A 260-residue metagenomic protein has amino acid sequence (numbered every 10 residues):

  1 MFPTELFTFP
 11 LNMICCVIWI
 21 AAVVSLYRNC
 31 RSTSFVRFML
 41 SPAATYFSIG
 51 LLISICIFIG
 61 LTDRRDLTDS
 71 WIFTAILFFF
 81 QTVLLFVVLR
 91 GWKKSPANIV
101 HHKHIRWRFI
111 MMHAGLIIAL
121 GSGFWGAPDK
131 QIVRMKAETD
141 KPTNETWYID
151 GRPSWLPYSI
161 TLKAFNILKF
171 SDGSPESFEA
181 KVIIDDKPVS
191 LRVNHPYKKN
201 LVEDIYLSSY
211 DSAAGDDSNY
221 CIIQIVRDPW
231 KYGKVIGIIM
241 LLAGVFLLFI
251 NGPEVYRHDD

Functional and structural regions predicted by a protein language model:
M1-D260: Solvent-exposed, non-transmembrane regions of integral membrane proteins
